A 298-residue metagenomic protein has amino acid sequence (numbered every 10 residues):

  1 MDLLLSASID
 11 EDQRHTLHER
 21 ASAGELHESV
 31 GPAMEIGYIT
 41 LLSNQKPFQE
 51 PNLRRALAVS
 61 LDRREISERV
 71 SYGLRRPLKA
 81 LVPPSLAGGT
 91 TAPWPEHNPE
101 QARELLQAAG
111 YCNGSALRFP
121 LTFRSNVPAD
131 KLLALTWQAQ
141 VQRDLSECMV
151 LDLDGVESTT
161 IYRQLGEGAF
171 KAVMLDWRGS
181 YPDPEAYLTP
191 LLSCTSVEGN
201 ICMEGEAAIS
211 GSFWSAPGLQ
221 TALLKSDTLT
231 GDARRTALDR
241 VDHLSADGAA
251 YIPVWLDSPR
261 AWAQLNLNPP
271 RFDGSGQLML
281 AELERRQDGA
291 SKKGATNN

Functional and structural regions predicted by a protein language model:
M1-T16: Ligand-site clamp/hinge motif
L3-A7, E28-V30, G37-T40, V59 (+6 more regions): Structural recognition of the beta-strand scaffold that forms the well-ordered cores of secreted hydrolase catalytic
D10-D12, M34-I36, Q45-P47, R63-I66 (+6 more regions): Solvent-exposed loop/turn segments at secondary-structure junctions within structured extracellular/periplasmic domains
L17-M34, T40-E50, A87-E100, Y111-G114 (+3 more regions): Short, solvent-exposed loop/beta-turn-alpha elements that line the ligand-binding surface or hinge of extracytoplasmic
Q49-R143, T221, R240, Q287-N298: Append "and occasionally in soluble cytosolic enzymes with long acidic Gly/Pro-rich linkers
E68, Y111-N126, V173-D176, D227-L265: Bilobed periplasmic-binding protein-like "clamshell/Venus-flytrap" ligand-binding domains
R143-N200, A237: Periplasmic binding protein-like
